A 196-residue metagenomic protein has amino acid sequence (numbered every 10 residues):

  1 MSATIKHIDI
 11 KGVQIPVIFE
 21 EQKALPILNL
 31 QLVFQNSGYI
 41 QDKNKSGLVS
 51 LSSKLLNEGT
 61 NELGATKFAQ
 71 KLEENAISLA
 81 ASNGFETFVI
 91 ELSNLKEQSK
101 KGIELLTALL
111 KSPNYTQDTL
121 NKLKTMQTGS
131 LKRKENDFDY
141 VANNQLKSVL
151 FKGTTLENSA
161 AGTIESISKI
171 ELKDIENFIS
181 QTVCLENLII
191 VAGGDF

Functional and structural regions predicted by a protein language model:
M1-I8, S148-L188: Histidine-acidic residue clusters that define the catalytic metal-binding segment of zinc metallopeptidase domains
M1-L28: N- or domain-start disorder-to-order transition segments that initiate the globular core
I18-E20, L25-K54, L63-K111, K124 (+3 more regions): M16 family metallopeptidases and their MPP-like homologs
L110-D118: Short, polar/flexible loop-turn hinges at active-site or ligand-entry regions and domain interfaces
E135: Short conserved segment of the HATPase_c
